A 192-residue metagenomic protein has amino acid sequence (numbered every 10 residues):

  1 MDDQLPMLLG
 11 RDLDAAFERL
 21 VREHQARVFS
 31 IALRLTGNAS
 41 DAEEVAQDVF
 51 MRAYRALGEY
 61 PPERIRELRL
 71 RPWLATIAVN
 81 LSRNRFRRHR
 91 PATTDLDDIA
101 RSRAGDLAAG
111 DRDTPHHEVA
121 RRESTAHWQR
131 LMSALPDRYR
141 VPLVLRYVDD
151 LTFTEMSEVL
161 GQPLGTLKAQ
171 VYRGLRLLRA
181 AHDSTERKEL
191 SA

Functional and structural regions predicted by a protein language model:
M1-D3, A92-R121, T125, T152: Internal acidic/polar
M1-R27, R34, D111, H116 (+3 more regions): N-terminal module of bacterial RNA polymerase sigma factors
G10, F50-L68, R88-R90, A181: Sigma70-family region 2
G10-R19, F29-D48, P61-I65, L164: Short, charged helix-capping/linker segments at alpha-helix termini
S30, E44-M51, L68-N80: Structural recognition of an alpha-helix C-terminal capping motif at a helix-to-coil junction
G58-P62, A75-D97, L107, R121 (+1 more regions): Arg/Lys-rich amphipathic alpha helix in sigma70-family domain 2
R87-R90, L135, R140, L175-A192: Short, Lys/Arg-enriched C-terminal cap helix and immediately downstream tail that follows
P142-R146: A short pre-motif secondary-structure segment
